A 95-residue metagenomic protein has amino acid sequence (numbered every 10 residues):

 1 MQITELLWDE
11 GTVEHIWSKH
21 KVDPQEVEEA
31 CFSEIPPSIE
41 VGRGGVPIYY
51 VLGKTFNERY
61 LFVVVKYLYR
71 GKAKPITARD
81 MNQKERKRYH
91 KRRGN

Functional and structural regions predicted by a protein language model:
M1-N95: Ribonuclease/tRNase effector modules and their secretory precursors
